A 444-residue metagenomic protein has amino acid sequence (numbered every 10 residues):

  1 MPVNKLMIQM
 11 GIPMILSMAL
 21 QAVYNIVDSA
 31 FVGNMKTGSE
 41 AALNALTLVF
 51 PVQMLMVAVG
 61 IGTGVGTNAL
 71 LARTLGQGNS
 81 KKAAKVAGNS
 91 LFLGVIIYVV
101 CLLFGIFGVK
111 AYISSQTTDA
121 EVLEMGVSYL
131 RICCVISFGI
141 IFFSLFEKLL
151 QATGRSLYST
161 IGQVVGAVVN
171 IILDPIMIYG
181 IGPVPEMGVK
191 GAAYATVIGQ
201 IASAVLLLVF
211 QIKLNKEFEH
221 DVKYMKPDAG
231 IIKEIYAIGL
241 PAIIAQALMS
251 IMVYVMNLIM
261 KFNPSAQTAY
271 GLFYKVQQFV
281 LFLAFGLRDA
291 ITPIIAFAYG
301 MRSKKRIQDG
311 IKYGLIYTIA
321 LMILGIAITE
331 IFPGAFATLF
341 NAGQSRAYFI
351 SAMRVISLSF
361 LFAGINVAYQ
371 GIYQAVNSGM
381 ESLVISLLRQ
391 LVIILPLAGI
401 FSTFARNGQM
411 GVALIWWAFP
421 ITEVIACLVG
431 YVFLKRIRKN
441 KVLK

Functional and structural regions predicted by a protein language model:
M1-G11, L71-F138, V184-L240, I295-S359 (+1 more regions): Short alpha-helical transmembrane segments in multi-pass integral membrane proteins
P2-G38, P51-G66, L70, V95-L102 (+5 more regions): N-terminal transmembrane alpha-helices
Q9, V32-M54, E121-M125, V189-K190 (+5 more regions): Interfacial/gating helices of multi-pass transporter permease domains
Q9-D28, I132, G166, G199-S203 (+4 more regions): Transmembrane helical elements of multi-pass membrane transporters/channels
M14, M18, A30, A69 (+16 more regions): Transmembrane alpha-helix boundary and packing residues in multipass membrane permease domains and related
A19, V23-N44, I113-A120, I176-M187 (+5 more regions): Helix-terminus/linker motif at the lipid-water interface of multi-pass membrane proteins
L43-L103, I140-S159, A269-P333, A363-N377 (+1 more regions): Small-residue-rich hydrophobic transmembrane alpha-helices
G64, C133-Q151, S159-A167, A192-L207 (+4 more regions): Short runs within selected transmembrane alpha-helices of multi-pass transporters and secretion channels
